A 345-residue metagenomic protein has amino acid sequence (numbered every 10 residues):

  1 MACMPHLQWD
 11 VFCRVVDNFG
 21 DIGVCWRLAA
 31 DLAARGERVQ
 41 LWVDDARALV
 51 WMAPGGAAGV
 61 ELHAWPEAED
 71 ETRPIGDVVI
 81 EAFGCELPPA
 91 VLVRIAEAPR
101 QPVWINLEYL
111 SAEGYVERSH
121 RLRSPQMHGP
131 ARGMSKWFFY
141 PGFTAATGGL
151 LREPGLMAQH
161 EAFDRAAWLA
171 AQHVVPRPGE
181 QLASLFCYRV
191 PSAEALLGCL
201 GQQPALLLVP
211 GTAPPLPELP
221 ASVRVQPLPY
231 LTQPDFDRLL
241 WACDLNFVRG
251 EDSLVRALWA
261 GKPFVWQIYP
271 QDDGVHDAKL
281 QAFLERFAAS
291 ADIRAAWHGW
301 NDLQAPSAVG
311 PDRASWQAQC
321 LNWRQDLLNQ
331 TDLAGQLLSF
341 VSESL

Functional and structural regions predicted by a protein language model:
V11-I22, F186-P191, L245: Short, glycine-rich nucleotide/cofactor-binding loops
F12-G133: Active-site and donor-binding regions of nucleotide-sugar-utilizing enzymes
F19, W26-A29, L231-K279: A donor-sugar binding/catalytic signature common to diverse glycosyltransferases and related nucleotide-sugar
P99-V103, A205, K262: A short helix->loop->beta-strand "cap" motif at the edges of active sites that frequently abuts
E108-P191: A nucleotide-sugar donor-handling region in carbohydrate enzymes
E153, A289-L345: C-terminal amphipathic helix plus adjacent low-complexity, charged tail appended to glycosyltransferase catalytic
Q202-P229: Catalytic donor nucleotide-activated moiety binding site of glycosyltransferases and closely related
P263-Q304: Nucleotide-sugar donor-binding patch of glycosyltransferase catalytic domains
